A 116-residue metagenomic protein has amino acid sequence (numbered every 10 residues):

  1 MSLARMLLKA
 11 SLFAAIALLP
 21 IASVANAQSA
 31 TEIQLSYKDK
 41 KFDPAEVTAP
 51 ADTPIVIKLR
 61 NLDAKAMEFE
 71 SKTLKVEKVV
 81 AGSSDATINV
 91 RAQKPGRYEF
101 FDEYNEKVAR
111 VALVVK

Functional and structural regions predicted by a protein language model:
S2-F13: Bacterial N-terminal signal peptides that target proteins for export
I16-A25: C-terminal segment of classical bacterial N-terminal signal peptides
S29-D52: N-terminal edge beta-strand
S29-Q34, V80-K116: Extracellular/periplasmic metallocenter environments
A45-V47, K75-V79, N89: Beta-strand-rich interaction surfaces with strong enrichment in secreted/lumenal proteins
I55, K65-M67, A109-V111: Short beta-strand/loop motifs in extracellular/secreted proteins, especially within beta-sandwich accessory domains
L59-N61: Asparagine-centered strand-capping/turn motif at beta-strand->loop junctions
M67-T73: Change to "...patches in solvent-exposed regions of secreted, membrane-anchored, or virion-exposed structural
